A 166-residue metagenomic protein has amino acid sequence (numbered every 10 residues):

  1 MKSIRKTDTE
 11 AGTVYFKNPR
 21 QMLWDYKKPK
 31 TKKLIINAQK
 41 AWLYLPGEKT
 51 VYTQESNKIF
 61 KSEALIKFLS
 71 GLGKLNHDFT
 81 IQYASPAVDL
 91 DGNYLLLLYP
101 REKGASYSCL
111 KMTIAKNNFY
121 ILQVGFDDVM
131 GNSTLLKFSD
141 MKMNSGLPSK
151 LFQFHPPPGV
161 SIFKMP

Functional and structural regions predicted by a protein language model:
M1-K17: An N-terminal domain-cap segment
K6, V14, K32-K33, G71-G73 (+1 more regions): Short secondary-structure boundary/capping segments
K6-D8, Y26-K28, K74, A105-Y107: Short solvent-exposed loop/turn micro-motifs enriched in small/polar/acidic residues
E10-G12, R20, K30, S108-L110 (+1 more regions): Residue-level marker for the onset of beta-strands and adjacent loop->beta junctions in well-ordered domains
T13-A64, T134-L135: An acidic-aromatic
K49-Y94: Flexible, surface-exposed loop/linker segments and immediately adjacent secondary-structure boundaries
H77-P166: Gly/Pro-enriched, hydrophobic low-complexity segments that function as extracytoplasmic propeptides/linkers
